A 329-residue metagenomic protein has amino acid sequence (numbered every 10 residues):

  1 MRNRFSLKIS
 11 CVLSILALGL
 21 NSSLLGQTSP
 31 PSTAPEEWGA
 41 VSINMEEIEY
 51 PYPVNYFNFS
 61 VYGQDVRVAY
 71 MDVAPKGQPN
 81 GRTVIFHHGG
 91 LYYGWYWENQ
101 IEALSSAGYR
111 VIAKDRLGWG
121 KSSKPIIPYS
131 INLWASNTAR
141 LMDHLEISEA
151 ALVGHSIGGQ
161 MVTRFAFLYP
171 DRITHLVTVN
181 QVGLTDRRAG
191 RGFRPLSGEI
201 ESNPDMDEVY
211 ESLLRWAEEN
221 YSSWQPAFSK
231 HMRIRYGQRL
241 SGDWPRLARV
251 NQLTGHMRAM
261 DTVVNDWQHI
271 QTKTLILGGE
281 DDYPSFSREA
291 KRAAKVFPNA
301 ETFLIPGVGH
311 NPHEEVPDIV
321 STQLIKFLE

Functional and structural regions predicted by a protein language model:
G26-F59: An N-terminal hydrophobic leader/cap segment in hydrolases
F59-Q64, A69-K76, R116-I157, E314 (+1 more regions): Active-site loop/oxyanion-hole signature of alpha/beta-hydrolase fold enzymes
Y62, V66, V73-K121: Conserved HGGG/HGGXW glycine-rich cap/lid loop of the alpha/beta-hydrolase fold
G159-P170, L176: Short glycine-enriched nucleophile-adjacent loop and the immediately C-terminal alpha-helix near the catalytic center
F167, L176-M206: Flexible "cap/lid" loop of the alpha/beta hydrolase fold
R187-R188, G192, M206-Q268: Conserved alpha/beta-hydrolase catalytic His-Asp/Glu region
H269-V308: Conserved loop-alpha-helix segment in the C-terminal half of the alpha/beta-hydrolase fold that carries the catalytic
N299-E329: Catalytic active-site module of serine/aspartate enzymes centered on a nucleophile-bearing elbow/loop
